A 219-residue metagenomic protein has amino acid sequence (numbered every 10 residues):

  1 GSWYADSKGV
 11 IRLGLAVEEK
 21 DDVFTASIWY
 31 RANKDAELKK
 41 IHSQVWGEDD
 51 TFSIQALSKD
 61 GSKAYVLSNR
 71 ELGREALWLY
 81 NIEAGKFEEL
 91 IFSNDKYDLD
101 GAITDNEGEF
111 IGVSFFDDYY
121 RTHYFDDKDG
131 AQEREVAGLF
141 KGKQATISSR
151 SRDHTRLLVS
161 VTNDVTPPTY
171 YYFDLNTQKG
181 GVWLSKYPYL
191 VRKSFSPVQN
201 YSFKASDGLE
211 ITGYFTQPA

Functional and structural regions predicted by a protein language model:
G1-T212, Q217-A219: Peripheral, non-catalytic segments that deliver or gate enzyme domains
